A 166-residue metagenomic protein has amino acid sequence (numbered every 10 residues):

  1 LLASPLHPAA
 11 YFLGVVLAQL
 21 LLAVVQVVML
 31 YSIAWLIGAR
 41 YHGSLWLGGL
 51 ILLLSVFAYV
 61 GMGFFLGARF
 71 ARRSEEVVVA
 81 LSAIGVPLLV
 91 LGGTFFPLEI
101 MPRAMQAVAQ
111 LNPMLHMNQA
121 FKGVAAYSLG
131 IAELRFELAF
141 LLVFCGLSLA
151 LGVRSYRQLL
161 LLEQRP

Functional and structural regions predicted by a protein language model:
L1-A9: Short helix-to-coil transition segments within interhelical loops that connect adjacent transmembrane helices
P8-L81, I131-L138, L142, L147-V153: Alpha-helical transmembrane segments and their short interhelical loops
I37-H42, L89-L147: Membrane-interfacial helix-loop-helix junctions in multi-pass membrane proteins
A80-I84, A109-L111: Central hydrophobic cores of alpha-helical transmembrane segments in multi-pass integral membrane proteins
G85, P97, G152-S155: Hydrophobic membrane-targeting signal helices
R157-P166: Short cytosolic juxtamembrane segments of multi-pass membrane proteins
